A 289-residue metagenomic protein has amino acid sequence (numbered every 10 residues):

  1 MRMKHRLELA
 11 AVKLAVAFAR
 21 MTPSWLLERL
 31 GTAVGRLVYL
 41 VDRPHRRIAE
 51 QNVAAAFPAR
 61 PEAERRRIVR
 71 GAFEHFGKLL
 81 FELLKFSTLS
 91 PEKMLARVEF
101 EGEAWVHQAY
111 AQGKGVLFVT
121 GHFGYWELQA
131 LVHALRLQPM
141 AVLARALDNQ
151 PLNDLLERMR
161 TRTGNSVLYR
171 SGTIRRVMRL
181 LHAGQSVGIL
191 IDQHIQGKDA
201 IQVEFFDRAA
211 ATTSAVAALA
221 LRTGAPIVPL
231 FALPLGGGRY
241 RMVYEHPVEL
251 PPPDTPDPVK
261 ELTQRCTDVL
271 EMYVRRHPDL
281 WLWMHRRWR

Functional and structural regions predicted by a protein language model:
M1-T120, Y125, N153-D154, R158 (+1 more regions): Membrane-anchoring hydrophobic helices of lipid-metabolizing enzymes
M3, T22, V38-V41, R60-F73 (+3 more regions): Non-catalytic C-terminal accessory region of glycerolipid acyltransferases and related lyso-lipid remodeling enzymes
V41, R97-V98, G121, L147-D148 (+3 more regions): Residues that cap or flank secondary-structure elements
R47, N149-Q150, A209-T213: Active-site metal-coordination segments of metallo-dependent hydrolases
V106-H107, A130, L156-E157, V177-M178 (+1 more regions): Short amphipathic alpha-helical segments and helix-helix/interface helices
Y110-S171, H194-E204: Catalytic core of membrane glycerolipid acyltransferases/transacylases, capturing the structured, soluble-facing
